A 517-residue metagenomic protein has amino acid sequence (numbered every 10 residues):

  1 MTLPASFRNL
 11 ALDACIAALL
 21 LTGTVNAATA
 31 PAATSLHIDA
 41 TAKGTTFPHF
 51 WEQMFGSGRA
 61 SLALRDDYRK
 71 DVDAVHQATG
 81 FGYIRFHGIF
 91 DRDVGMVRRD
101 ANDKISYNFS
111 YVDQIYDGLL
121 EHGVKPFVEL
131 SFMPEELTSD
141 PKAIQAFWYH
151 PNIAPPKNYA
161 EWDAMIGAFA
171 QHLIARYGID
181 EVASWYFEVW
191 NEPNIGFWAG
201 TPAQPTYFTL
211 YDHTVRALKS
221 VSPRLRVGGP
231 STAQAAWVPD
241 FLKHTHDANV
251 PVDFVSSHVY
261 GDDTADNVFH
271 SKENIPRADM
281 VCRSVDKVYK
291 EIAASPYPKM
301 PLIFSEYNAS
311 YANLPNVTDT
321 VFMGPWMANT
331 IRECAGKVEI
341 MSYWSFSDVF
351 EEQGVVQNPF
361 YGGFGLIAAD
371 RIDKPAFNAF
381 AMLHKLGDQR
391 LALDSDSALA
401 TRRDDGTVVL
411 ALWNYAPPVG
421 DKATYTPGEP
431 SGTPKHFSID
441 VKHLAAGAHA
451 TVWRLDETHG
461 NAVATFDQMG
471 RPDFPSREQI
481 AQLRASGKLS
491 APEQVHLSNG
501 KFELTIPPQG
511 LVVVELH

Functional and structural regions predicted by a protein language model:
T2-A14: Bacterial N-terminal signal peptides that target proteins for export
A11-G23: Bacterial N-terminal signal peptides
N26-Y186, P205-P230, Q234, A248-V250 (+4 more regions): Non-catalytic accessory regions flanking glycosidase/transglycosidase catalytic cores in CAZymes
S61-L62, F90-R98, E135, W190-F197 (+2 more regions): Conserved radical SAM core fold
G95-R99, F197-T201, D266-S271, N313-V317 (+1 more regions): Short acidic, glycine/proline-rich loop/turn micro-motifs
E135-T138, A265, Y311-A312, S345-G354: Flexible glycine/acidic-rich beta-alpha junction loops that bind and position SAM and/or redox cofactors in anaerobic
E136, P141-K142, F187-N194, A235-A236 (+1 more regions): Active-site-proximal loop/short-helix segments that contain or immediately flank catalytic acid/base residue(s)
Q204-M341, P359: Noncatalytic carbohydrate-binding groove/subsite architecture in carbohydrate-active enzymes
